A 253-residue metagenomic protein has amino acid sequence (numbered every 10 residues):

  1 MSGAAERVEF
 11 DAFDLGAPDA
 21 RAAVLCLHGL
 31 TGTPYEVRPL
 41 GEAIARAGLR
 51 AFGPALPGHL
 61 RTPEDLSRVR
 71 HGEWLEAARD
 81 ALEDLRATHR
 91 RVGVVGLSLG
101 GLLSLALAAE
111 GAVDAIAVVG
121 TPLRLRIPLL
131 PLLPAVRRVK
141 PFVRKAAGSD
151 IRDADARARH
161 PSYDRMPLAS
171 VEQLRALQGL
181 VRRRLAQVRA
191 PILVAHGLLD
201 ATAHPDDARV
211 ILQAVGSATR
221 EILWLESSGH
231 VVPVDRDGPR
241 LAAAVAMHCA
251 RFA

Functional and structural regions predicted by a protein language model:
A45-P63: Conserved alpha/beta-hydrolase
T62-T88: Catalytic nucleophile-loop/oxyanion-hole region of alpha/beta-hydrolase and closely related hydrolase-like folds
G96-G100, S104: Gly/Ala-rich beta-loop-alpha elbow adjacent to hydrolase catalytic centers
A117-I127: Active-site nucleophile loop of the alpha/beta-hydrolase fold
V188, V194-H196, D200: Short beta-strand/loop motif that positions the catalytic acidic residue of the alpha/beta-hydrolase fold
A201-D207: Conserved alpha/beta-hydrolase "acid-adjacent" motif
R209, Q213-V231: Catalytic histidine neighborhood in serine/cysteine hydrolases with alpha/beta-hydrolase-type architecture
E226-A253: Catalytic active-site module of serine/aspartate enzymes centered on a nucleophile-bearing elbow/loop
